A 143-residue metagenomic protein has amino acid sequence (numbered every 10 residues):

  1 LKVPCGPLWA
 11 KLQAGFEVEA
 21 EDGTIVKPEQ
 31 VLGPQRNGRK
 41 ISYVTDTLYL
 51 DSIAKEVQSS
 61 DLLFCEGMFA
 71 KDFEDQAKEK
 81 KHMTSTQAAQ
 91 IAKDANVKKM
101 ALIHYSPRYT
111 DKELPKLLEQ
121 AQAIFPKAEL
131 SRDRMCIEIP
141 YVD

Functional and structural regions predicted by a protein language model:
L1-Y43, T47-E56, L62: Active-site-proximal loop/helix segment associated with metal-binding centers of metalloenzymes
Y49-D143: Binuclear metal-ion centers of metallo-dependent hydrolases, dominated by the metallo-beta-lactamase
